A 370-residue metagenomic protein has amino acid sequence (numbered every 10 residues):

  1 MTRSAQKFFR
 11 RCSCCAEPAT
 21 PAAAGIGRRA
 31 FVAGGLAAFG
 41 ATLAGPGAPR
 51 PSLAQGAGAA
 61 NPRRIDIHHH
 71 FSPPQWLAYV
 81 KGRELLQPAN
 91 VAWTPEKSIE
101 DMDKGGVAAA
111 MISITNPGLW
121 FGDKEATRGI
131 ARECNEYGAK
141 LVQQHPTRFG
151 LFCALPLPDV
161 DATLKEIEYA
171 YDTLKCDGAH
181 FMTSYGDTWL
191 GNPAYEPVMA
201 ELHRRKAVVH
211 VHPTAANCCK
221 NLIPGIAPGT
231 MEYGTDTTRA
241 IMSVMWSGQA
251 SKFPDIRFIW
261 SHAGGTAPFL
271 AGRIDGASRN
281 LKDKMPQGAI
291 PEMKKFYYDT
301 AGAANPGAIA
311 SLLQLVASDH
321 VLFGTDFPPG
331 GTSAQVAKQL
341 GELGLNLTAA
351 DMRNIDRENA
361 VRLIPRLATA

Functional and structural regions predicted by a protein language model:
T2-P46, G56, P62-R63, P73-A109 (+7 more regions): Mid-to-C-terminal alpha-helical segments outside catalytic/metal-binding sites
I65-I67, A110-I112, L151-C153, A179-F181 (+4 more regions): Hydrophobic faces of well-ordered beta-strands that scaffold small-molecule active sites in alpha/beta enzyme cores
H69-F71, L157, P213-N217, F327-G330: Short glycine-enriched loops at secondary-structure junctions
R83, L281-A310: Aromatic-anchored helix/helix-loop segment that forms the rim or "lid" of small-molecule/cofactor binding pockets
A89-V91, L119-W120, L157-T163, G186-P193 (+3 more regions): Acidic-and-aromatic substrate-binding clefts and catalytic sites of carbohydrate-active enzymes
I112-I241, S247, A370: Active-site gating/metal-coordination segments in enzymes
P254-A289: Aromatic-lined glycan-binding groove of carbohydrate-active enzymes
